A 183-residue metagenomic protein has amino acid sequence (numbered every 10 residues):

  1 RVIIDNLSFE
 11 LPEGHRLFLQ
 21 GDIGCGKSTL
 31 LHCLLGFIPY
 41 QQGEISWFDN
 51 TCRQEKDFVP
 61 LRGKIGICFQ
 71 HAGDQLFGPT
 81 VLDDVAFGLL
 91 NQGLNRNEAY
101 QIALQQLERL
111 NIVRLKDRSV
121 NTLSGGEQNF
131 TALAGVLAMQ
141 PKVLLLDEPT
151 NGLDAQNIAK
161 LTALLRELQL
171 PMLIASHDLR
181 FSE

Functional and structural regions predicted by a protein language model:
Q20-D22: The feature captures the beta-strand-to-loop junction immediately N-terminal to the Walker
L35: Helix-to-loop junction immediately C-terminal to a conserved catalytic motif
Y40-Q54, L61: Conserved ABC transporter NBD signature motif
N97-L115: Conserved ABC ATPase "signature" region
S119-L123, E127: Conserved ABC ATPase signature
L144-E148: Catalytic Walker B motif of ABC-type/P-loop ATPase nucleotide-binding domains
A175-H177: H-loop/switch region of ABC-family ATPase nucleotide-binding domains
